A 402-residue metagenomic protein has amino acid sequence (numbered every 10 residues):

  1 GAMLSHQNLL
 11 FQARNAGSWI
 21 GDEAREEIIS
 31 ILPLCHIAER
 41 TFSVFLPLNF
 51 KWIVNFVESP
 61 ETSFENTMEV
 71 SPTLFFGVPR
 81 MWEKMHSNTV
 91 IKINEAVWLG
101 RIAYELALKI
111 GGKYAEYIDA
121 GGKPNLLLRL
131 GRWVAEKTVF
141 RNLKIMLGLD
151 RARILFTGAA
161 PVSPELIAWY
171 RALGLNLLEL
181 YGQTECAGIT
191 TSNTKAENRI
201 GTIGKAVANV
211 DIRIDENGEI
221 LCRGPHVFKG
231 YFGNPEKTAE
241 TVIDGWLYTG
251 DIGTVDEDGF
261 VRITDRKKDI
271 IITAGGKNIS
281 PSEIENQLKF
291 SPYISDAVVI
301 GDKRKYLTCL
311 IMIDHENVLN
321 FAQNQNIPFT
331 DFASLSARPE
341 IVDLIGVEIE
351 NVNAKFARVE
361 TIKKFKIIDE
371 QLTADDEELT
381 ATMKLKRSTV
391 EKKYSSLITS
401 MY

Functional and structural regions predicted by a protein language model:
G1-A13: Conserved AMP-binding A3 loop
L10-E27, L34-F140: Conserved AMP-binding/adenylation subdomain of ANL enzymes
N55, L128-W133, I145-T157, V162-G218 (+2 more regions): Conserved ATP-binding loop and adjacent catalytic segment of the adenylate-forming AMP-binding
E197-I200, V227-G250, E285, Q325-S336: Conserved ANL (AMP-binding/adenylate-forming) active-site segment centered on the GW(Y/F)…HTG consensus within
A206-T273, F290: Conserved ATP-binding/catalytic segment of the ANL
I252, E257, S291-N317: C-terminal boundary motif of the adenylate-forming
N278, P292-D296, N317-I368: Conserved C-terminal helical docking segment of ANL/AMP-forming enzymes that engages the acyl-acceptor during
D296-V299, E348-Y402: Conserved C-terminal "lid"/linker of ANL adenylate-forming enzymes
